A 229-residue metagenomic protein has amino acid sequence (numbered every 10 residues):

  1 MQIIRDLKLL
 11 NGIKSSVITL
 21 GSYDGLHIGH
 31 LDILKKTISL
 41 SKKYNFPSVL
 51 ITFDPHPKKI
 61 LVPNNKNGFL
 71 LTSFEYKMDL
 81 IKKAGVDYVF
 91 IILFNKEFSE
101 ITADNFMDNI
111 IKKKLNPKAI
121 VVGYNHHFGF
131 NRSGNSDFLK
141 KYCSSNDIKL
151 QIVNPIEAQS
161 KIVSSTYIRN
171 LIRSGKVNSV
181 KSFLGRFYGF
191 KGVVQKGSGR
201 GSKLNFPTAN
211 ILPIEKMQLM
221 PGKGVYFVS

Functional and structural regions predicted by a protein language model:
Q2-K8, F90: Short acidic-hydrophobic, aromatic-tinged amphipathic segments that line or gate anion-handling sites
K8-F69, S73: N-terminal catalytic cores of NTP/NDP-binding nucleotidyl/phosphoryl-transfer enzymes
L9-I13, K96-S99, E157-K161: A short acidic, often aromatic-flanked loop/helix-cap motif at beta-alpha or helix-coil junctions that lines enzyme
Y44-F46, V86, I148, V228: Short glycine/serine/threonine/alanine-rich loop segments
P47-V49, Y88, A119, Q151: A structural signal for isolated positions on well-ordered beta-strands in alpha/beta enzyme cores
P57-Y124, F128-S145: N-terminal Rossmann-like or analogous alpha/beta NTP/dinucleotide-binding catalytic cores that position adenine
D104-D108, K112-S229: Active-site cores that bind ATP or allylic diphosphates and position pyrophosphate for catalysis
